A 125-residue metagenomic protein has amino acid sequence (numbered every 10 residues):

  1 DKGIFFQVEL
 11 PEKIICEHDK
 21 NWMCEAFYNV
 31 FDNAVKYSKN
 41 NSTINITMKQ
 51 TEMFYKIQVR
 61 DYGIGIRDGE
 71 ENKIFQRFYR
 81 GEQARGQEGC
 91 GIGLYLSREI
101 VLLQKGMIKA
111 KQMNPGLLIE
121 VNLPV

Functional and structural regions predicted by a protein language model:
F5-I15: Conserved catalytic submotifs in the C-terminal HATPase_c
M23-C24: A residue-level detector for a conserved hydrophobic packing site within the catalytic ATP-binding domain
A34-V35: Short helix-loop "hinge" at the ATP-lid/N-box region of the Bergerat-fold HATPase_c
N41-M53: Short beta-strand/loop element within the Bergerat-fold HATPase_c
D61: Acidic ATP/Mg2+-coordinating residue in the GHKL
I66-F78: Short conserved segment of the HATPase_c
K105-G106: Conserved glycine-rich
